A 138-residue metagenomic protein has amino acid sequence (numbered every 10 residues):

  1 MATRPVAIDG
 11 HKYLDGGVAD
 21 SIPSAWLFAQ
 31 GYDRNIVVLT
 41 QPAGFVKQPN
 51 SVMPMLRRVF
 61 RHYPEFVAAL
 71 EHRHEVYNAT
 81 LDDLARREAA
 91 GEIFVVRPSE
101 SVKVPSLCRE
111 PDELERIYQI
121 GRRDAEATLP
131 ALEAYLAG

Functional and structural regions predicted by a protein language model:
M1-G138: Patatin-like phospholipase
